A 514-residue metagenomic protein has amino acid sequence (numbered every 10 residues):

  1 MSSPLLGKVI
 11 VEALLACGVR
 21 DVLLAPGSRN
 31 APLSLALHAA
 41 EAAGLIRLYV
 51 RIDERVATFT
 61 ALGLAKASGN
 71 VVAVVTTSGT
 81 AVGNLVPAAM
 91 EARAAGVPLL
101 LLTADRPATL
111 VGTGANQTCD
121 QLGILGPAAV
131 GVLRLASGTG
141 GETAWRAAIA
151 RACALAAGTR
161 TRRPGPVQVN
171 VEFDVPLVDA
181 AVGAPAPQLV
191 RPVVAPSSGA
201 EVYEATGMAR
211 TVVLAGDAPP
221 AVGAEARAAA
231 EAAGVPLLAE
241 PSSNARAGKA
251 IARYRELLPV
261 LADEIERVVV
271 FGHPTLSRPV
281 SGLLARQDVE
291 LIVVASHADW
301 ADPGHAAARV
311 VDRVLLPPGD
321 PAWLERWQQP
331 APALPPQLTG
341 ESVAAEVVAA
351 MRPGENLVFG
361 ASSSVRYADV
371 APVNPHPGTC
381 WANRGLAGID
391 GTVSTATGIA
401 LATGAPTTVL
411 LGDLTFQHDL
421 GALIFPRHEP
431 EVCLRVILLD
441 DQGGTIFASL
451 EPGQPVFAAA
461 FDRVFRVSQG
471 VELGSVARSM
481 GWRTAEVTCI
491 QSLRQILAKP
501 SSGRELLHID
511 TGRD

Functional and structural regions predicted by a protein language model:
M1, G272, P279-S363, E472-S475 (+2 more regions): Phosphate/pyrophosphate-binding active-site segments
S2-P87: N-terminal cofactor/phosphate-binding cores enriched in small/glycine residues, especially glycine-rich loops such as
G7, S28-L33, E325-G404, E505: Active-site diphosphate/adenylate-binding microenvironment
G18-D21, A67-T76, V82, E91-T103 (+3 more regions): Structural signature of the thiamine diphosphate
A25-G27, N170-F173, L214-P220, E240-S242 (+5 more regions): Structural motif
L62, K66, T77-S78, N84 (+5 more regions): Glycine-rich, anion-gripping cofactor-binding loops and their flanking helix/strand elements in enzyme active sites
E91, L102, T109-L122, G126 (+1 more regions): Thiamine diphosphate
A92, T103-A148, A152, A239-A333 (+2 more regions): Glycine-rich, acidic loop regions that bind phosphate or pyrophosphate groups
